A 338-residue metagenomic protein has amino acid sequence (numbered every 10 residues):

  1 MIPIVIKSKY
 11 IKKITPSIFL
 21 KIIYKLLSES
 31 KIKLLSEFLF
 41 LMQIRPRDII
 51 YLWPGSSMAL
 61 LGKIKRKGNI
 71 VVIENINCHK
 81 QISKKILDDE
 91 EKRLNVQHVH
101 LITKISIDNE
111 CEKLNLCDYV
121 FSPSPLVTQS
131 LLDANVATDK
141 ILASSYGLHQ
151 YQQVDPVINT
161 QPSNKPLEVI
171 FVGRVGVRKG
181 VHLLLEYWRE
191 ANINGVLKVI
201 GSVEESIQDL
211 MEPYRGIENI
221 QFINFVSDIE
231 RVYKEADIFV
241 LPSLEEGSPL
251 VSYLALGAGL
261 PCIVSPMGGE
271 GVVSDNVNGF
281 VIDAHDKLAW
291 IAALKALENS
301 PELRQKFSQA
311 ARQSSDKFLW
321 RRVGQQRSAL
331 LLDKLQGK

Functional and structural regions predicted by a protein language model:
T15-L26, V71-D108: Acceptor-binding helix/loop patch of EC 2.4 sugar-transfer enzymes, predominantly nucleotide-sugar-dependent
R93, H98-D155: Donor nucleotide-sugar binding/catalytic pocket of nucleotide-sugar-dependent glycosyltransferases
L114, F225-V226, V232-A236: Short alpha-helical donor nucleotide-sugar binding micro-motif in glycosyltransferases
H149, V157-K179, L185-E190: Conserved donor-binding/catalytic core segment of Leloir-type glycosyltransferases
Q208-V226: Nucleotide-activated donor-binding/catalytic signature segment of Leloir-type glycosyltransferases, i.e., the conserved
L244: Aromatic "clamp/platform" in nucleotide-sugar-dependent glycosyltransferases that forms part of the donor/acceptor
P261-V264: Short hydrophobic beta-strand element within catalytic cores of glycosyltransferases and related nucleotide-activated
D275-N276, F280-K287, A296-P301: Conserved acidic donor-binding segment of nucleotide-sugar-dependent glycosyltransferases
